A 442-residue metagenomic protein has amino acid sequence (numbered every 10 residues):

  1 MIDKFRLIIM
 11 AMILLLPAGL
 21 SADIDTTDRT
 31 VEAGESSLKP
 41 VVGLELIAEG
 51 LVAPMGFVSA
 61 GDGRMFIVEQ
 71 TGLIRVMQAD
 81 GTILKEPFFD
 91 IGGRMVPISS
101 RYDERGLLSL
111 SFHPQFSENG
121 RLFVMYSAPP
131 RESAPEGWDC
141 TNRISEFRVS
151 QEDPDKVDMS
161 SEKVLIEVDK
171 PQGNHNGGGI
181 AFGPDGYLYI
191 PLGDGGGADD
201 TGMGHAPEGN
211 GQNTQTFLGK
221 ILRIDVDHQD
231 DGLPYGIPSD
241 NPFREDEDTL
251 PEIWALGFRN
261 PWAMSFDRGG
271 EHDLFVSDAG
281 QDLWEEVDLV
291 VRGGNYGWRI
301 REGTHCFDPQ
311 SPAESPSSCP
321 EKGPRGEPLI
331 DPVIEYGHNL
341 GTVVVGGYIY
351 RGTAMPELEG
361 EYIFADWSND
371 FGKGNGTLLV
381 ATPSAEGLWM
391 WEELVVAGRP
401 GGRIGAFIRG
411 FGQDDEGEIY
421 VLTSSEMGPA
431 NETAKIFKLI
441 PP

Functional and structural regions predicted by a protein language model:
M1-I9: Bacterial N-terminal signal peptides that target proteins for export
I9-A18: Bacterial N-terminal signal peptides
D23-G197, A263-F266, H272-G280, L340-A385 (+1 more regions): Acidic, Gly/Ser/Thr-rich repeat motifs that build Ca2+-stabilized beta-propeller blades
V31-E49, T82-R101, E146-P171, T201 (+3 more regions): Blade-edge beta-strand/turn elements of extracellular beta-propeller and related beta-sheet repeat scaffolds
V76-Q78, L233-G236, E285-L289, N295-A313 (+1 more regions): Extended hydrophobic/aromatic segments used for targeting, binding, or gating
D139, A198-T216, L233, M427-E432: Acidic/polar, solvent-exposed loop segments in beta-strand-rich repeat domains
T249-V291: Repeat-solenoid scaffold signature
V276-G280, L289-I349, A354-M355, E359 (+1 more regions): Extracellular protease catalytic domains of secreted zymogens
